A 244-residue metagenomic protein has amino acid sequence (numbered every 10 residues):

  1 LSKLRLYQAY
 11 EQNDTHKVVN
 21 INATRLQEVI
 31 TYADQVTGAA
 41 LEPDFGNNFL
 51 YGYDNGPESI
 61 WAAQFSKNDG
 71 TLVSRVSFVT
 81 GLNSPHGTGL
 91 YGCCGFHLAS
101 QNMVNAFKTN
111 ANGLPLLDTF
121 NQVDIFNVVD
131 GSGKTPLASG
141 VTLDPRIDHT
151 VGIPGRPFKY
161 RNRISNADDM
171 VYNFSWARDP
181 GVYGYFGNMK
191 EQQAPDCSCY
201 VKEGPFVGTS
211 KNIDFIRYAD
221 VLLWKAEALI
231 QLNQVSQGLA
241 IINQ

Functional and structural regions predicted by a protein language model:
L1, R5, L222-K225: Substrate-binding cleft of carbohydrate-active enzyme catalytic domains
K3-W176: An aromatic- and glycine-enriched ligand-binding surface/loop that stacks and positions planar moieties
P136-Q244: C-terminal substrate/ligand-recognition segments
